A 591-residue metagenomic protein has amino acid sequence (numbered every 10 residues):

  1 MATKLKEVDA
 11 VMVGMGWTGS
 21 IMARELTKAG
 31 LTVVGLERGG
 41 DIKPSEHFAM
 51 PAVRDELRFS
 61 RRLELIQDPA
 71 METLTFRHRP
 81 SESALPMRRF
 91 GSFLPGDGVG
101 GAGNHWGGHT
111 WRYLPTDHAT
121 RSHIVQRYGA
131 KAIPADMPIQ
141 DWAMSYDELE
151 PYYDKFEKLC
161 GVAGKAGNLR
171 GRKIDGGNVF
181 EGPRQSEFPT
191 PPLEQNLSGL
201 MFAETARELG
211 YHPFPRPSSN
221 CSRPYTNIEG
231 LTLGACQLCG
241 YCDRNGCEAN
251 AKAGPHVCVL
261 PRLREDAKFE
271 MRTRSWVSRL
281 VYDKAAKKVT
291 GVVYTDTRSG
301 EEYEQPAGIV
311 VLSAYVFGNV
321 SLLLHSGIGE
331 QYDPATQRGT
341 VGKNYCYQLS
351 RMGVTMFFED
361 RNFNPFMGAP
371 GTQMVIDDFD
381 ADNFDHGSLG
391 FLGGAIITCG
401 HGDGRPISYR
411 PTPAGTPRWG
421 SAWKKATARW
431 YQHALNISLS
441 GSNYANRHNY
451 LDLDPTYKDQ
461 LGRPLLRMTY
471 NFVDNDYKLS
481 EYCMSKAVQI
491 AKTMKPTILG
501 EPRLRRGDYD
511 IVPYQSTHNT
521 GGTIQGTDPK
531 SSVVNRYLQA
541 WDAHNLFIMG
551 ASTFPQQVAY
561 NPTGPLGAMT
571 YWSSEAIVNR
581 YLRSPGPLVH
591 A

Functional and structural regions predicted by a protein language model:
T3-T18: Beta1/beta-strand and adjacent pyrophosphate-binding region of the FAD-binding site in flavoprotein oxidoreductases
A10-M12, V33, L546: Conserved hydrophobic helix-helix packing surfaces used for dimerization/oligomerization
E25-K28, T32-G35, G39-E56, E265-D266 (+7 more regions): Glycine-rich loop(s) and the adjacent beta-strand/alpha-helix scaffold that form part
G40-E64, G96-H109: Conserved N-terminal glycine-rich FAD pyrophosphate-binding loop of Rossmann-like flavoproteins
P44-H47, A163-P183, T497-Y509, R583-A591: Short, glycine/acidic-rich hinge or "gate" loops at secondary-structure transitions that mediate conformational
F59-R61, L65-T75, L85-S92, D97 (+3 more regions): Conserved redox-cofactor binding core of oxidoreductases
H78-A102, W106, T110-Y113, D117-Q126 (+7 more regions): FAD cofactor-binding and catalytic pocket of flavoenzymes
P215-S222, L238-C239, T273, S278-V281 (+4 more regions): A glycine-rich dinucleotide-binding beta-alpha-beta segment and adjacent secondary-structure elements that constitute
